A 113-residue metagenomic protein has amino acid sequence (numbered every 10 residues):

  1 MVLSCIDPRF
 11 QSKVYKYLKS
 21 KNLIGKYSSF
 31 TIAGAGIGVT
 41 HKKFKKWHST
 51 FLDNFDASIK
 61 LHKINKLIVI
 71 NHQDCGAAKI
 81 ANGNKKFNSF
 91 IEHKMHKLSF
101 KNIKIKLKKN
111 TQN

Functional and structural regions predicted by a protein language model:
L3-C5, F30-T31, I70-H72: Short beta-strand segments
C5-V14, A33-S49, A57-H62, G76-N113: Divalent-metal-activated hydrolytic enzyme cores
F10, N22-G25: Short amphipathic alpha-helical segments enriched in hydrophobics
Y15-N22: Short Gly/aromatic-enriched secondary-structure transition segments
G25-A35: A short beta-strand-loop structural module common to alpha/beta enzyme folds
Y27, N65-K66, N113: Residue-level recognition of the N-termini of beta-strands and the immediately preceding loop/turn
I64-D74: Histidine-centered catalytic micro-motifs
